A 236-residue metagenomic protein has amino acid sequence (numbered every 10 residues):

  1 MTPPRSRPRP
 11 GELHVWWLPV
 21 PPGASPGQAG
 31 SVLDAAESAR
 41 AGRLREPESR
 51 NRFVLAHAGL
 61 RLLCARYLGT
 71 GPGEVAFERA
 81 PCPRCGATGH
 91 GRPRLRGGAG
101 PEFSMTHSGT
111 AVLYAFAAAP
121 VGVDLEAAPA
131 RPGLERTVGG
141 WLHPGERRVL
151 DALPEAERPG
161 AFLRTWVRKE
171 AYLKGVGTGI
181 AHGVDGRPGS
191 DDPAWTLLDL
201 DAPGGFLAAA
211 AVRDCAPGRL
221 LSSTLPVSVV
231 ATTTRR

Functional and structural regions predicted by a protein language model:
M1-R236: Core catalytic alpha/beta fold that binds nucleotide/phospho-ligands
